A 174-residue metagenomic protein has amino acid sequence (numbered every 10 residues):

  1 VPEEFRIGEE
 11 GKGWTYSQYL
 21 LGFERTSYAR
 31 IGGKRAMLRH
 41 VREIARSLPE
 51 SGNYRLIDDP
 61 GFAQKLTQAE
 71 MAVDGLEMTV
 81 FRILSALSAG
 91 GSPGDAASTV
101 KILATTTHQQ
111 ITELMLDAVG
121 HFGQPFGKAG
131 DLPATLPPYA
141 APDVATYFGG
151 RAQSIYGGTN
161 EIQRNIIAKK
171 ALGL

Functional and structural regions predicted by a protein language model:
V1-G75, Q153, K169: Glycine-rich beta->alpha junctions and the first turn(s) of the following alpha-helix
E3-E4, G94, Q163: Flexible loop/turn segments at secondary-structure boundaries
E9, D58, K65-Q68, A72 (+4 more regions): Secondary-structure capping and boundary motifs in well-ordered enzyme cores
G11-F23, S27-Y28, F122-L174: Glycine-rich phosphate/cofactor-binding loops in nucleotide/flavin-utilizing enzymes
W14-Y16, I44, M78-F81, A104 (+2 more regions): Tryptophan-centric aromatic hotspots in well-structured domains and transmembrane helices
Y19, E43, S85, E113 (+3 more regions): Charged/polar, solvent-exposed surface patches and flexible loops
E50-N53, I57-P60, D74-A134: C-terminal helix-coil-helix/basic helical segment that borders enzyme active sites and/or dimer interfaces and provides
